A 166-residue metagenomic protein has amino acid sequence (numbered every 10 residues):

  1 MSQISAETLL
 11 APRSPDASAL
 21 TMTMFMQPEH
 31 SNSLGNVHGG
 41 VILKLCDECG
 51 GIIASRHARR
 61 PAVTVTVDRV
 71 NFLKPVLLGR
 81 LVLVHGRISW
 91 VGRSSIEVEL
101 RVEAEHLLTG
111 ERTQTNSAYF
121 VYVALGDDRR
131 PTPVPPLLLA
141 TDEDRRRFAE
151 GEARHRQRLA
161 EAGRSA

Functional and structural regions predicted by a protein language model:
M1-A166: Terminal targeting signals and extreme-terminal segments of soluble enzymes
